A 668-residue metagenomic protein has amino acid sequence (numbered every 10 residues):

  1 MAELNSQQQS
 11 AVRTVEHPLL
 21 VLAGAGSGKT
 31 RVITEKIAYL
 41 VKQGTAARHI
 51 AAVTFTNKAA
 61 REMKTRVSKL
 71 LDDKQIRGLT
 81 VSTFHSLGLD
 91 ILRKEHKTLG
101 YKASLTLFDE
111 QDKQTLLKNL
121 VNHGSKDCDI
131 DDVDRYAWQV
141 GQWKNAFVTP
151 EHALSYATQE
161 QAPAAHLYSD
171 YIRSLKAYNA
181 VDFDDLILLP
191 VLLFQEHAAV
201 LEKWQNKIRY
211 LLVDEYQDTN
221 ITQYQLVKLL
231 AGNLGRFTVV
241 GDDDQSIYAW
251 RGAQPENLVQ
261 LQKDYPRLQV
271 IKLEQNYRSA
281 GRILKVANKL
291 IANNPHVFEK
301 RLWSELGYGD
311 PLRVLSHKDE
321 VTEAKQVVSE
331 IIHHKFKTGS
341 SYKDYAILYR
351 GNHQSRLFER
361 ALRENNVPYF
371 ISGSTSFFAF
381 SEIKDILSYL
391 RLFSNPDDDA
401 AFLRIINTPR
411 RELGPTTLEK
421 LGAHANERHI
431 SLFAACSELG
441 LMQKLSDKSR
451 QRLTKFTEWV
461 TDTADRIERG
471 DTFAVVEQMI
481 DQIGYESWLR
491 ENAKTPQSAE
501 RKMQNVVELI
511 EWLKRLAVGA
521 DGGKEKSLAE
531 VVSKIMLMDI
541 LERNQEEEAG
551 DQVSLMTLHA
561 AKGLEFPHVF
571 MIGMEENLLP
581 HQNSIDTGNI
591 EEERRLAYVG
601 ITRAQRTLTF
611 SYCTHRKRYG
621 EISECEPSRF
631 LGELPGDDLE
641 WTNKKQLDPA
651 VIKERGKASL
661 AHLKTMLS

Functional and structural regions predicted by a protein language model:
M1-L107, Y178, E202, E256 (+2 more regions): P-loop NTPase Walker
A2-R13, H17-V21, V32, A51-A52 (+6 more regions): Conserved helicase NTPase motor core
A25-I33, H96, P266-Q269, Q275-P368 (+4 more regions): Helicase P-loop NTPase motor core
E110-L175, N179: Coupling/switch/interface segments within P-loop NTPase motor domains and analogous charged loops in nucleic-acid
S388, V553-H581: A short beta-strand element within the Helicase C-terminal
P409, E438-A560, H581, H662 (+1 more regions): Accessory C-terminal helicase-associated subdomains
K562, G573-S668: C-terminal accessory regions
